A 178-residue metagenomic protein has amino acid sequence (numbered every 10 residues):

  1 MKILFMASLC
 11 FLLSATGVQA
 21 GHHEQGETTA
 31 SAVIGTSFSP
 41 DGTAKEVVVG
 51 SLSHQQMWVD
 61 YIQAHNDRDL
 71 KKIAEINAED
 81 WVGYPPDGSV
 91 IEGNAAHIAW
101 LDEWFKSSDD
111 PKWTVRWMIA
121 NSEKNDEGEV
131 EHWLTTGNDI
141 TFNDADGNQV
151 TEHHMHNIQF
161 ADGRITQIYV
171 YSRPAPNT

Functional and structural regions predicted by a protein language model:
M1-Q25: Bacterial Sec-dependent N-terminal signal peptides
G21-K71, E75: Short, low-complexity N-terminal intrinsically disordered segments enriched in polar/charged residues
A44-K45, V82-E92: A short gly/proline-enriched turn/hairpin at secondary-structure junctions
Y61, K72-A74, W81, G93 (+4 more regions): Hydrophobic pocket/interface hotspot
I62-D67, E75-V82, P86, D102-D110: Sec-exported extracytoplasmic/periplasmic mature domains
N77, N138-F142, S172: Short beta-strand segments enriched in hydrophobic/aromatic residues within well-folded beta-rich domains
D102-D146: Surface-exposed, charged secondary-structure patches
T151-T178: Short beta-strand edge/turn micro-motifs at domain boundaries
